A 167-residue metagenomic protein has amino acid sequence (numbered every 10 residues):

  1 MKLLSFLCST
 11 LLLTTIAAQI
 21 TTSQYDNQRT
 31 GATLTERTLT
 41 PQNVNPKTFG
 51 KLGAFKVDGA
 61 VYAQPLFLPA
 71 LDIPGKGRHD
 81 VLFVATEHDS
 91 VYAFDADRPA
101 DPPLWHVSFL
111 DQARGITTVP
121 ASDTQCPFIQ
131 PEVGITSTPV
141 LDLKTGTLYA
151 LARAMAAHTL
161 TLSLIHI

Functional and structural regions predicted by a protein language model:
K2-S9: Sec-dependent signal peptide recognition, specifically the positively charged N-region followed immediately by
S9-L11, Q130: Sterically constrained small-residue positions within well-ordered secondary structures of folded domains
L13-T15: N-terminal signal peptide c-region/cleavage motif recognized by signal peptidases
Q19-L164: Mobile, glycine-rich extracellular loop/lid and propeptide segments that shape or gate substrate/ligand access
